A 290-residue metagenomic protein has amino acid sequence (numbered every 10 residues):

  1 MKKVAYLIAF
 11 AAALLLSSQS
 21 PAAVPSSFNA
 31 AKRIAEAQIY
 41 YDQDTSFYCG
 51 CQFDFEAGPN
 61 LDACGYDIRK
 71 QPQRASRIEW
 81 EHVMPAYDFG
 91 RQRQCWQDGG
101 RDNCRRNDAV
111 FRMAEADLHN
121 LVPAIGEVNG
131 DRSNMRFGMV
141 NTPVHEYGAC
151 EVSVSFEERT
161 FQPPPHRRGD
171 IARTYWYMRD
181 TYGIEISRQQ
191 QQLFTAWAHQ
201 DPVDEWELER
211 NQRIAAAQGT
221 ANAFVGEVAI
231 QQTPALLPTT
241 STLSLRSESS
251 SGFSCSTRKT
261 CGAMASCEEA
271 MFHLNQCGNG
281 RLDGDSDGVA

Functional and structural regions predicted by a protein language model:
M1-I8: Bacterial N-terminal signal peptides that target proteins for export
I8-L15: Bacterial N-terminal signal peptides
S17-S20: N-terminal signal peptide c-region/cleavage motif recognized by signal peptidases
A23-R77, F194, W206-E207, I214: Aromatic-lined ligand-binding clefts that engage carbohydrates, nucleic acids, or primary amines
F47-C49, D62, R93, D102 (+5 more regions): Extracellular secreted precursors and ectodomains with disulfide-bonded cysteine-rich loops/domains
D67-S244: Domain-level detector of nuclease and nuclease-like folds in predominantly extracellular/periplasmic contexts
T242-D285: Calcium-binding acidic motifs and repeat modules
S286-A290: Glycine-aliphatic tripeptides that mark coil-to-beta-strand junctions in extracellular and membrane proteins
